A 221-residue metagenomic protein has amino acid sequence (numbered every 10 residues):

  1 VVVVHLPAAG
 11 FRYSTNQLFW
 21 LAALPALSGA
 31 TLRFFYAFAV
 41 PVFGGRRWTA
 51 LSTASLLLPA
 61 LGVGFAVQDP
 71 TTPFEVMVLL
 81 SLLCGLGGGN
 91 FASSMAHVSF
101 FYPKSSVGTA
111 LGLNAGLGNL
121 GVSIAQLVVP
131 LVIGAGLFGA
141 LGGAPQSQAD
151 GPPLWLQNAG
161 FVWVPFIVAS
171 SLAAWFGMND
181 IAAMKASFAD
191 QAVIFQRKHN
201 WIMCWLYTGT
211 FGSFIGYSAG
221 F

Functional and structural regions predicted by a protein language model:
V1-V3, K198-F221: Extracytoplasmic gate region of multi-pass secondary transporters
W20-A39: Central cavity-lining transmembrane alpha-helices of secondary-active solute carriers, predominantly the Major
P41-T53: Cytoplasmic membrane-interface "Motif A"-like loop-to-helix N-cap segments of 12-TM Major Facilitator Superfamily
A54-P70: C-terminal ends and interior cores of transmembrane alpha-helices in multi-pass membrane transporters/permeases
M77-L117: Cytoplasmic helix-loop-helix junction between adjacent transmembrane helices in 12-TM secondary transporters
G88, G108-L137: Glycine-rich segments within core transmembrane alpha-helices of 12-TM secondary carriers
G134, F138, V162-M184: C-terminal membrane-cytosol helix-exit motif in multi-pass small-molecule transporters
N179-C204: Juxtamembrane intracellular "pre-TM" segments in multi-pass secondary transporters
